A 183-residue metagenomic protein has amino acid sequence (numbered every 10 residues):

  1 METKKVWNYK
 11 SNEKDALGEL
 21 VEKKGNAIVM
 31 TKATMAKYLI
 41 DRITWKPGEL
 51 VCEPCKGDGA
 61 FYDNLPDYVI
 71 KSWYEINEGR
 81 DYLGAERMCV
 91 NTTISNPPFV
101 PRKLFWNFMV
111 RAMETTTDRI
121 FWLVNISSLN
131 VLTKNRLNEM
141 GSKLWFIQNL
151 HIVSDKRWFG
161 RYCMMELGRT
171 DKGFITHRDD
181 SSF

Functional and structural regions predicted by a protein language model:
M1-F183: Class I S-adenosyl-L-methionine-dependent methyltransferase catalytic core
